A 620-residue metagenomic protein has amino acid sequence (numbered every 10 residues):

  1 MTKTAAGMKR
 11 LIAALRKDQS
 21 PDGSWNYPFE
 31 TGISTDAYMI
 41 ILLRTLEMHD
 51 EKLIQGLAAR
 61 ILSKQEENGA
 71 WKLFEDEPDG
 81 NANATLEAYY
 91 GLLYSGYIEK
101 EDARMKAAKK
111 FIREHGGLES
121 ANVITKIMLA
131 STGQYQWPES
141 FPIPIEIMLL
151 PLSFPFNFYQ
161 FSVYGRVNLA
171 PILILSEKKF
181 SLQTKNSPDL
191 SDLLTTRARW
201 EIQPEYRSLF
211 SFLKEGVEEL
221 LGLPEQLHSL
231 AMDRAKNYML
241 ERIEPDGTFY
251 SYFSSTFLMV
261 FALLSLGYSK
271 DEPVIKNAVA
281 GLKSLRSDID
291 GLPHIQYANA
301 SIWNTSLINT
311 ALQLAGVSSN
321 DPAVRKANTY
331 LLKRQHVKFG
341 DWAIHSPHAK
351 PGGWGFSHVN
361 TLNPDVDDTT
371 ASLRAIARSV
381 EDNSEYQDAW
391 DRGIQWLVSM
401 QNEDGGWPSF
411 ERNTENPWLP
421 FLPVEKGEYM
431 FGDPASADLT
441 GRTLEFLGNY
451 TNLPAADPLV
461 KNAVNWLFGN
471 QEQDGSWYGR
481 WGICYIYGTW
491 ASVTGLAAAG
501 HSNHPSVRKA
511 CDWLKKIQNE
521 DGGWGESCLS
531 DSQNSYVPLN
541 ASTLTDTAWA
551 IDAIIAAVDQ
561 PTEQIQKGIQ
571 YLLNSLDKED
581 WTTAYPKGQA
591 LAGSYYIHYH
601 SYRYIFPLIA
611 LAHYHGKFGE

Functional and structural regions predicted by a protein language model:
M1-E620: Preference for long, amphipathic alpha-helical scaffolds in soluble/luminal domains and all-alpha bundles
